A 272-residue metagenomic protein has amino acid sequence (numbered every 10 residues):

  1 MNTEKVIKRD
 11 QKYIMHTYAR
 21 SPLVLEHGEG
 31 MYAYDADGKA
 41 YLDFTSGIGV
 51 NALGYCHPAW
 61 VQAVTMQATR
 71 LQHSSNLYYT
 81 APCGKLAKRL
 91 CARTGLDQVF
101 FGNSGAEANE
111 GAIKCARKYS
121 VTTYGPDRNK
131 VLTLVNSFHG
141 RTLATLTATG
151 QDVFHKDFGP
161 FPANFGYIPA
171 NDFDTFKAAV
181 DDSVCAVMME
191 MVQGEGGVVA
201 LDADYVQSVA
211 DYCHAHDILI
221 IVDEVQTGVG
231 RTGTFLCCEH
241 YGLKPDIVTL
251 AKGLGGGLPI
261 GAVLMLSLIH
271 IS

Functional and structural regions predicted by a protein language model:
M1-G28, L77: Active-site-adjacent loop/helix segments that line or gate small-molecule/cofactor pockets in enzymes
D10, G38, V64, L90 (+7 more regions): Buried hydrophobic positions in well-ordered alpha/beta secondary-structure cores of metabolic enzymes
K12, A40-P126: Glycine-rich loop-to-alpha-helix module at the N-terminal edge of alpha/beta enzyme cores
Y34, L53-Y55, T147-A148, C237-H240 (+2 more regions): Short beta-strand-to-turn element immediately C-terminal to the catalytic PLP-Schiff-base lysine in fold type I
A87-A186: PLP-dependent aspartate aminotransferase-fold enzymes
V184-V198: Short acidic, glycine-rich surface-loop motifs adjacent to enzyme active sites
V199-G233: Catalytic PLP-binding core of fold-type I/II PLP enzymes
I269-I271: Conserved small/polar residues in nucleotide/adenosyl-binding loops
